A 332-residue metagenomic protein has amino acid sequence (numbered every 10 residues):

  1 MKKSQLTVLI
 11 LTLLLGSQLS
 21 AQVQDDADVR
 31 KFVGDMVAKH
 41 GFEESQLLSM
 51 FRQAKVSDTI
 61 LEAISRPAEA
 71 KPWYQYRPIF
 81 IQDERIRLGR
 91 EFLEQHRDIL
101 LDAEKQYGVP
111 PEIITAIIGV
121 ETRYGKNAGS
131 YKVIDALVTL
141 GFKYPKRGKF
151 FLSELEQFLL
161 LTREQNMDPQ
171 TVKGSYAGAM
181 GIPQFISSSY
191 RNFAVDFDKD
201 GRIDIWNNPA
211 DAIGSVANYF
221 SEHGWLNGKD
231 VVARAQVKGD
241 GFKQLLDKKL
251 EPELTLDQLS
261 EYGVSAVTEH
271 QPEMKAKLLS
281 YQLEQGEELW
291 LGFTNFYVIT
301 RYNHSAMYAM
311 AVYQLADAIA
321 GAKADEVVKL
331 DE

Functional and structural regions predicted by a protein language model:
M1-T7: Bacterial N-terminal signal peptides that target proteins for export
V8-S17: Bacterial N-terminal signal peptides
Q22-E104: An acidic, Gly/Ser/Thr/Pro-rich helix-cap/linker signature
L47-E69, I118-T122, K132-D135, R234-F242: Acidic helix-start/capping segments at beta-turn-to-alpha-helix junctions
K55, E121-G125, A179, K238 (+4 more regions): Solvent-exposed loop/turn segments at secondary-structure junctions within structured extracellular/periplasmic domains
P78-S215, S221: Acidic/His-rich structured neighborhood in mature extracellular/periplasmic domains
P169, K173-E284: Flexible, glycine-rich surface segments
A276-E332: C-terminal functional modules
